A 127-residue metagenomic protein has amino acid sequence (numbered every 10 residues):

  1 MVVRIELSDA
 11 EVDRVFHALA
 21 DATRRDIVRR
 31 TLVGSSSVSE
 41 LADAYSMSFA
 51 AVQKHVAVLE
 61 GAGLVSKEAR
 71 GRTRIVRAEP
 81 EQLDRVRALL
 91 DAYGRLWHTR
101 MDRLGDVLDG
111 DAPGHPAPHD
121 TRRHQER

Functional and structural regions predicted by a protein language model:
M1-E11, R30-A44, F49, G61 (+2 more regions): C-terminal regulatory/oligomerization modules of transcriptional regulators
R14, R25-I27: Pre-recognition alpha-helix immediately N-terminal to the DNA-recognition helix within helix-turn-helix or winged-helix
A18-T23: Short helix-coil-helix linker/hinge
V56-A57: Short, hydrophobic-biased segments on the C-terminal half of alpha helices that form "recognition helices"
A69-I75: Short, Lys/Arg-rich nucleic-acid/phosphate-binding segment
A78: Conserved catalytic core of two-component histidine kinases
